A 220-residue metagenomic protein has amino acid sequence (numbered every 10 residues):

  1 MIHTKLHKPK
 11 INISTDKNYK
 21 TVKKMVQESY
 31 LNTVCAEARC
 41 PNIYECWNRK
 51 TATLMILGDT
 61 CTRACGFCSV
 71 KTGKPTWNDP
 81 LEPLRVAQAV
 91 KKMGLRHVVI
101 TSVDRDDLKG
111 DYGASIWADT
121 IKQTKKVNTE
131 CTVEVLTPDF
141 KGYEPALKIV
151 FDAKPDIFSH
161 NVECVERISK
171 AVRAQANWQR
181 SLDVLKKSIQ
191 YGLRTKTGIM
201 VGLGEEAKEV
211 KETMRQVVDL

Functional and structural regions predicted by a protein language model:
M1-R63: Flexible, acidic/Gly-rich N-terminal and inter-domain linker regions that tether and position cofactor-handling modules
K5, T197-I199: Short, local alpha-helical segments
N12-I13, D111, Q175: Charge-dense, low-complexity intrinsically disordered segments
K50-I157, C164-I168, W178-Y191, T197 (+3 more regions): Conserved Radical SAM active-site core
M200-G204: A short beta-alpha structural unit
